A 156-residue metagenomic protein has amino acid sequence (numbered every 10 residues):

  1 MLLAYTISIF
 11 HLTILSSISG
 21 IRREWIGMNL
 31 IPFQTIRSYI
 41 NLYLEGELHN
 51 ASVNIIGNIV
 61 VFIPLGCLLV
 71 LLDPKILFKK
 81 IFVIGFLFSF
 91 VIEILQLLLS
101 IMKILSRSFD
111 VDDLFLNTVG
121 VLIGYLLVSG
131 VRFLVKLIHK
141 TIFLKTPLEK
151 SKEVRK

Functional and structural regions predicted by a protein language model:
M1-R107, L122-K156: Bulky hydrophobic segments
D110-V121: Membrane-interface transmembrane-helix boundary segments in multi-pass integral membrane proteins
